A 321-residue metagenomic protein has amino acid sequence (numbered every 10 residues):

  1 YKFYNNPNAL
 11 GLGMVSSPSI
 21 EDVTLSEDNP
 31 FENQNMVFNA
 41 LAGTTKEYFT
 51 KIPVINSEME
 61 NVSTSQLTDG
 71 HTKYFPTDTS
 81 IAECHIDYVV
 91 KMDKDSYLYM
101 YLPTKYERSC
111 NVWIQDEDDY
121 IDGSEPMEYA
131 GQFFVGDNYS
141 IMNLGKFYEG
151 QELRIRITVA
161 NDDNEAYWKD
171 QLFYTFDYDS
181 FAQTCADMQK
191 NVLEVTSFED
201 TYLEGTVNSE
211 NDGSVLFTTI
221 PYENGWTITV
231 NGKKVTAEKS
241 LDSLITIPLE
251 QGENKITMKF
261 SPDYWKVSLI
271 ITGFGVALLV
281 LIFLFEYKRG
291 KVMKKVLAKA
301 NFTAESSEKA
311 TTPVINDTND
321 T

Functional and structural regions predicted by a protein language model:
Y1-F31, Q115-E117: Aromatic/acidic, Gly/Pro-rich catalytic loop(s) in extracytoplasmic/lumenal soluble domains of multi-pass membrane
N6-N8, F38, T227: Short, flexible coil/turn micro-motifs enriched in small/turn-prone residues
N8, L41, L172, I256 (+2 more regions): Intrinsic disorder/low-complexity detector
S16-L67: Extracellular carbohydrate-recognition regions
F31-N33, V54, G252, K299 (+1 more regions): Intrinsically disordered, low-complexity peptide-like regions
T45-E305: Active-site-proximal, structured, solvent-exposed surfaces of multi-pass membrane proteins that position macromolecular
L297-T321: Solvent-exposed, low-complexity, intrinsically disordered, charge-rich segments adjacent to transmembrane helices
